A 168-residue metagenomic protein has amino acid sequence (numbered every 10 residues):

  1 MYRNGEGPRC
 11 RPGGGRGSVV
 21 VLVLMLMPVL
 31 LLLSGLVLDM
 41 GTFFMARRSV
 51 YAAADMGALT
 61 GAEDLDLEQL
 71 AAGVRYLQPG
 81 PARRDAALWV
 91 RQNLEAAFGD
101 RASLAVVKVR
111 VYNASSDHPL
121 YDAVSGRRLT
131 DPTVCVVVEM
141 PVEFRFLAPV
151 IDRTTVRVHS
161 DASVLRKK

Functional and structural regions predicted by a protein language model:
M1-R3, L38, Y112, Y121 (+1 more regions): Intrinsic-disorder/low-complexity regions
Y2-L88: Alpha-helical assembly-interface signal, strongest on the long, hydrophobic N-terminal helix that forms
Y2-R3, R127-T130, E143-K168: Low-complexity, S/T/G/P-rich flexible repeat/linker segments used as non-globular hinges and stalks within
G14, K108-N113, P149-R157: Short secondary-structure transition/capping segments
T60, C135-V137, R157-S163: Soluble periplasmic/extracytoplasmic beta-strand elements of cell-envelope proteins
T60-P132: Short amphipathic secondary-structure patches
T133, V137-E143: Extracellular low-complexity, Gly/Ser/Thr-rich intrinsically disordered linkers and protease-sensitive activation/hinge
